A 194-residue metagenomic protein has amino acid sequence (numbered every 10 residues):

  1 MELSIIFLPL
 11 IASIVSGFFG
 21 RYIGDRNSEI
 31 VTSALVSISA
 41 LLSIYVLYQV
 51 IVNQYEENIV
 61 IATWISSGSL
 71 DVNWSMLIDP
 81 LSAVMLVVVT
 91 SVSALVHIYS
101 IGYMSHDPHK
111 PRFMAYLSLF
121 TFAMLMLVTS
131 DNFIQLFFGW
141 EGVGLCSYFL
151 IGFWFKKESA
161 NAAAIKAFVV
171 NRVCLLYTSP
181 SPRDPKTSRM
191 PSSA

Functional and structural regions predicted by a protein language model:
M1-S37, Y45-L119, L125-F133, G144-V170: Membrane-interfacial helix termini and the short, flexible loops that connect transmembrane helices in multi-pass
L136: Aromatic-lined ligand-binding clefts that engage carbohydrates, nucleic acids, or primary amines
E141: Short phosphate-coordinating micro-motif centered on Lys-Gly-acidic
Y177-P182: Conserved small/polar residues in nucleotide/adenosyl-binding loops
M190-A194: Hydrophobic alpha-helical segments, chiefly the membrane-spanning helices and signal/signal-anchor peptides
